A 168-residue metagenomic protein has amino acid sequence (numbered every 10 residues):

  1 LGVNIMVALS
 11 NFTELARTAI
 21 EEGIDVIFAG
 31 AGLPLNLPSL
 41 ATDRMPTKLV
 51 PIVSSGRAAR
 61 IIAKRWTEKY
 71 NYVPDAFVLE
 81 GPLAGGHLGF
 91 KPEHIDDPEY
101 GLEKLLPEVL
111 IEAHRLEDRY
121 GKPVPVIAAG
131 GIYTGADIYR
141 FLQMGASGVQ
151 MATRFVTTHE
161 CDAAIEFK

Functional and structural regions predicted by a protein language model:
L1-Y120: Active-site entrance/lid segments in N-terminal catalytic domains of soluble metabolic enzymes
L9-N11, G130-Y133: Short, internal active-site loops enriched in acidic
G30, A129-G130: Short His-Asn-centered micro-motif
A84-I127, Y133-K168: Conserved active-site-proximal phosphate/metal-binding subdomains
